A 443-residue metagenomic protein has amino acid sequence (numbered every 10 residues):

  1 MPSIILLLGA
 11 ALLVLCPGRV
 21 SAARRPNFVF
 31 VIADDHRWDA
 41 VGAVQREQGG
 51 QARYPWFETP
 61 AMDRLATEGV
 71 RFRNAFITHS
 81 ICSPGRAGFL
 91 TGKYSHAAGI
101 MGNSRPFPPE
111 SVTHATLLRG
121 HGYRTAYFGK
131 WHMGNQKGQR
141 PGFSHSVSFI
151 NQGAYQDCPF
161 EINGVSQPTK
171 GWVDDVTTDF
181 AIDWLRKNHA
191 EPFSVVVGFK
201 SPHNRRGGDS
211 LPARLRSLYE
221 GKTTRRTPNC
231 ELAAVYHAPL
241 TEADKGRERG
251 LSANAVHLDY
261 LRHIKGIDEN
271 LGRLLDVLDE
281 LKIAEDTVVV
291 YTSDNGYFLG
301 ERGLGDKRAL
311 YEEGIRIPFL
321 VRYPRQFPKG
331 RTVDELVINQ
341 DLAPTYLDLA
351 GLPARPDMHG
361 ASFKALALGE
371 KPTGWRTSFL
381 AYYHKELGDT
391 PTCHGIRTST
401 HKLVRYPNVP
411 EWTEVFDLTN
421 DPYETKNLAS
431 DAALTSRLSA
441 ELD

Functional and structural regions predicted by a protein language model:
S3-L15: Bacterial N-terminal signal peptides
L8-G9, V20, A75, D294: Cleavable N-terminal signal peptides
R24-V29, E68-R73, H121-A126, F143-S144 (+3 more regions): Loop/turn elements at helix/coil->beta-strand transitions in domains of secreted/extracellular proteins
P26, D35-W56, F149-G171, V176 (+5 more regions): Active-site-proximal cap/lid insertion segments
F30-A33, R37-A126, M133, K137 (+2 more regions): Active-site segment of extracytoplasmic enzymes that catalyze sulfate/phosphate-ester chemistry
A66-V70, S95, R119-Y123, R186-A190 (+4 more regions): Sec-exported extracytoplasmic/periplasmic mature domains
H114, K130, L342, F363 (+1 more regions): Short active-site alpha-helical segment characteristic of glycosyltransferases and processive polysaccharide synthases
A181-W184, T392-R405: Short, surface-exposed beta-strand/loop micro-motifs that present aromatic residues
